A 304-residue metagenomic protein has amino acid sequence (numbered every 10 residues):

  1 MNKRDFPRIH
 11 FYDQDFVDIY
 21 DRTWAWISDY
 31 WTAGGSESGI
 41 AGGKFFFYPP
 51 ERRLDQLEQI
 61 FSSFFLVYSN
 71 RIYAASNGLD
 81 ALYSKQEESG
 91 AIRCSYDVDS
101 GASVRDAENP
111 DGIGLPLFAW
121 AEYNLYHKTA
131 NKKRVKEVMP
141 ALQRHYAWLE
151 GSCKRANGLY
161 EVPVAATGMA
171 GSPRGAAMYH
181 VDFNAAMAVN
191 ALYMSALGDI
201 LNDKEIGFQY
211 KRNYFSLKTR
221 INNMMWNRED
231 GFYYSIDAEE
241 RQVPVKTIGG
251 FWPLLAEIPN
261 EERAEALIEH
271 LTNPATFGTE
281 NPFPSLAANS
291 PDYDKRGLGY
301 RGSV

Functional and structural regions predicted by a protein language model:
N2-Q14, F61-Y73, L117-R134, A185-D203 (+1 more regions): Well-ordered alpha-helical scaffold segments within catalytic/enzyme domains
K3-L54, N77-N109, G151-Y179, T219-V304: Extended glycan-interaction surfaces of carbohydrate-active proteins
Y30, L82, L125, L142 (+5 more regions): Alpha-helical solenoid scaffolds that mediate protein-protein interactions, centered on TPR/SEL1-like repeats but also
P50-F61, N70, N109-L117, E137 (+4 more regions): Aromatic- and histidine-enriched alpha-helix N-cap/loop-to-helix transition segments that scaffold the rims
D80-Y83, D106-P110, L117, Y126 (+2 more regions): N-terminal catalytic cores of secreted or lumenal carbohydrate-active enzymes
V181-M224: Active-site neighborhood of glycoside hydrolase catalytic domains
